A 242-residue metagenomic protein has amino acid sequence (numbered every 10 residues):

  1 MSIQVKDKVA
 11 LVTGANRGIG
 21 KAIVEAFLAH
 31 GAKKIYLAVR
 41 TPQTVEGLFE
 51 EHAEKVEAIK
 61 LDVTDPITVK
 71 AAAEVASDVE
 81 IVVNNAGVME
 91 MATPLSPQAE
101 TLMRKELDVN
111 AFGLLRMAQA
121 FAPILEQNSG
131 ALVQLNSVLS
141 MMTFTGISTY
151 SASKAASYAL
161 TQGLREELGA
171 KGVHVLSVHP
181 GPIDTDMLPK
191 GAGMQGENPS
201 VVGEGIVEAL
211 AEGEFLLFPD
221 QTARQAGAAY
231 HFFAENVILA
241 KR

Functional and structural regions predicted by a protein language model:
N16-R17: Conserved glycine-rich cofactor-binding loop
L28-G47: Conserved glycine-rich Rossmann-like NAD(P)H-binding loop of the short-chain dehydrogenase/reductase
I59-A71, E100: The beta1-alpha1 cofactor-binding region of Rossmann-like NAD(H)/NADP(H)-dependent oxidoreductases
M89-R104, G146-T149: Conserved mid-core segment of classical short-chain dehydrogenase/reductases
A118, S153: Active-site helix of classical SDR
S137: Residue(s) in the substrate-gating loop at a strand-loop-helix junction that position the organic substrate next
S177, T185, P189-A229: C-terminal helical subdomain
